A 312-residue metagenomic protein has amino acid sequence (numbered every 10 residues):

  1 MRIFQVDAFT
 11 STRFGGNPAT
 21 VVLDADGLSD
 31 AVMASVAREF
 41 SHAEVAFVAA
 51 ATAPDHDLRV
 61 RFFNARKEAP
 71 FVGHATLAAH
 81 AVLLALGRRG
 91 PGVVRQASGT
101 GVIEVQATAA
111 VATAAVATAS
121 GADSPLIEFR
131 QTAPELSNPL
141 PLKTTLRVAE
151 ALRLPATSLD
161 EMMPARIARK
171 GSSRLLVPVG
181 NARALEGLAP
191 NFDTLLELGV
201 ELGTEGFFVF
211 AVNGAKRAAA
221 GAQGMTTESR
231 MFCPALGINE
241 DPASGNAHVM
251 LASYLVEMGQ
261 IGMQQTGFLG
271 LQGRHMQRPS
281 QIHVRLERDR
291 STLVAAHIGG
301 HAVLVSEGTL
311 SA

Functional and structural regions predicted by a protein language model:
M1-V72, L77-A312: Active-site proximal loop and beta-alpha junction motif in alpha/beta enzyme cores
